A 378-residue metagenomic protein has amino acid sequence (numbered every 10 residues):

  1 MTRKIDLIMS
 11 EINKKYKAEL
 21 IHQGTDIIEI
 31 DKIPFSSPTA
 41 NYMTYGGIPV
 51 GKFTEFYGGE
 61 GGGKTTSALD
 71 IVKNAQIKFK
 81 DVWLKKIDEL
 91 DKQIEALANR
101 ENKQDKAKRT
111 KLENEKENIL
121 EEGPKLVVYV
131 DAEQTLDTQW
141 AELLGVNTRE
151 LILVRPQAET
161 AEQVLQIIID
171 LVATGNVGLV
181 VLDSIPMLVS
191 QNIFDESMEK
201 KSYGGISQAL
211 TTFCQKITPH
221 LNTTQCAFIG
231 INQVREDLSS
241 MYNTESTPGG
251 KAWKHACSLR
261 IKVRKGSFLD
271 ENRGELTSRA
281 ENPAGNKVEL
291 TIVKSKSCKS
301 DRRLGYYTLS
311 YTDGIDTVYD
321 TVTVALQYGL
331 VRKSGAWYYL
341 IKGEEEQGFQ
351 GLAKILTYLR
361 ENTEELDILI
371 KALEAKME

Functional and structural regions predicted by a protein language model:
M1-I21, K86-A96, N102, K106-E121 (+1 more regions): C-terminal regions of RecA-like/P-loop NTPase motor modules
T2-E150, I169, A173, F349: The Walker A/P-loop phosphate-binding site
F53-E55, L126, G178-V181, A227: Residue-level preference for the first positions of well-ordered beta-strands
E117-I119, P156-C226: Phosphate-binding/switch loop-helix module in NTP-utilizing enzymes
T135, M187, E236: Residues immediately C-terminal
L144-L151, E196-G205, E245-G250: A short alpha->loop->secondary-structure connector
L171, Y203-Y328: Phosphate-binding/switch region of NTP-binding enzymes
I193, E236-S240, S334-W337, G343: N-terminal cationic and glycine-rich segments that engage phosphates or anionic surfaces
